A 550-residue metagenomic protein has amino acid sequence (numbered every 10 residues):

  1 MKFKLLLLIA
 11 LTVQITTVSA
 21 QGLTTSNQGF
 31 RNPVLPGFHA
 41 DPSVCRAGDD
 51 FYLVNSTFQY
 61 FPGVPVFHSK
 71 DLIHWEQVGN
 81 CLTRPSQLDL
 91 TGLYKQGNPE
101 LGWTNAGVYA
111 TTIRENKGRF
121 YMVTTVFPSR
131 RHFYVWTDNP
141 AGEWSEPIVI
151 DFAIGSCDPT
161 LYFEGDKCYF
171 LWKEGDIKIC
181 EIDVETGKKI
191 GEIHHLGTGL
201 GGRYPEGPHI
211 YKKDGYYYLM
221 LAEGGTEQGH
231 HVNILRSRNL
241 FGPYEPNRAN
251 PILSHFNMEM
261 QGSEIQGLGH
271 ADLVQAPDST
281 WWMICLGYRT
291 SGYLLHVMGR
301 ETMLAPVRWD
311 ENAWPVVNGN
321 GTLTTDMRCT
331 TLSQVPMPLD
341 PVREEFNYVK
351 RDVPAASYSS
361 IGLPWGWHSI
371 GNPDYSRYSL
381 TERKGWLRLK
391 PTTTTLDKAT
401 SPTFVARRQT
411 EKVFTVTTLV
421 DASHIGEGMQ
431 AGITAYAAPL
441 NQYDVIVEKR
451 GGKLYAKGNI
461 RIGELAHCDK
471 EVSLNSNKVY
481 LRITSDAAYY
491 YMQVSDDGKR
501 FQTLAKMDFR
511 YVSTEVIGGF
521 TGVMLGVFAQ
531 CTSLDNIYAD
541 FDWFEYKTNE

Functional and structural regions predicted by a protein language model:
M1-G22: Bacterial Sec-dependent N-terminal signal peptides
A20-E550: Carbohydrate-active catalytic/glycan-binding domains of CAZyme proteins, especially the secreted or lumenal ectodomains
